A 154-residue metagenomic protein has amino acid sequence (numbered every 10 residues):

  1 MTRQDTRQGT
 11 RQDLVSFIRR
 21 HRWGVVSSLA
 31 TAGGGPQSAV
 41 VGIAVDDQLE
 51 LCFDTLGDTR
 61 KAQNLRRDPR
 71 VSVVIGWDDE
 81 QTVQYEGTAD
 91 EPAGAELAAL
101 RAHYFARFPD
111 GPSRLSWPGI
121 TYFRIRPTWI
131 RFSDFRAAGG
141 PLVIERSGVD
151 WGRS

Functional and structural regions predicted by a protein language model:
T2-D5, T82-S154: Charged, gly/pro-rich active-site loop segments
T2-G24: Short, basic/aromatic recognition patches
R11, D58-T59: Structural motif corresponding to alpha-helix initiation and N-cap regions
I18-R19, R66-R67, F105: Alpha-helix boundary recognition
H21-G57, Q63-L65, V71-I75, V83-Y85: Short beta-strand segments
R22-W23, R70, P109, I130: Generic structural signal for secondary-structure transition and capping sites
D46-D47, R60-Q63, A93-G94, G140-L142: A short local loop/turn or secondary-structure capping micro-motif enriched for an aromatic residue
G57-D58, D79, T128: A generic "binding-loop/recognition-motif" signal
